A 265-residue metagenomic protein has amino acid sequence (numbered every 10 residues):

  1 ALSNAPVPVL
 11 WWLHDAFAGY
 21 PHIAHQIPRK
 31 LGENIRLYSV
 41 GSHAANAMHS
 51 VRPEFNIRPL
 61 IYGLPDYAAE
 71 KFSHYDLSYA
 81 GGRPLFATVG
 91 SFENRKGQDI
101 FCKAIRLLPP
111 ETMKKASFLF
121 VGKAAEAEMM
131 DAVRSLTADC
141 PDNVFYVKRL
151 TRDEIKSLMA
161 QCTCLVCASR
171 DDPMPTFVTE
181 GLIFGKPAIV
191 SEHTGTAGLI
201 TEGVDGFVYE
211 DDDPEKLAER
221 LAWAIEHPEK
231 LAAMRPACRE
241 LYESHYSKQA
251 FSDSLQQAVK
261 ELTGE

Functional and structural regions predicted by a protein language model:
P21, E33-P59, L64-A68: A short, active-site helix/loop in glycosyltransferases that binds the activated sugar's phosphate group
A44, L119-D142, E154: Short, structured helix-loop element that forms part of the nucleotide-activated donor/catalytic region
S78-K96, C102-I105, L119: Conserved donor-binding/catalytic core segment of Leloir-type glycosyltransferases
R149-L150, S157-C162: Short alpha-helical donor nucleotide-sugar binding micro-motif in glycosyltransferases
R170: Aromatic "clamp/platform" in nucleotide-sugar-dependent glycosyltransferases that forms part of the donor/acceptor
P187-V190: Short hydrophobic beta-strand element within catalytic cores of glycosyltransferases and related nucleotide-activated
E202-G203, F207-P214, W223-P228: Conserved acidic donor-binding segment of nucleotide-sugar-dependent glycosyltransferases
K216, W223, K230-H245, F251: A short, well-ordered alpha-helix in the C-terminal region of glycosyltransferases
